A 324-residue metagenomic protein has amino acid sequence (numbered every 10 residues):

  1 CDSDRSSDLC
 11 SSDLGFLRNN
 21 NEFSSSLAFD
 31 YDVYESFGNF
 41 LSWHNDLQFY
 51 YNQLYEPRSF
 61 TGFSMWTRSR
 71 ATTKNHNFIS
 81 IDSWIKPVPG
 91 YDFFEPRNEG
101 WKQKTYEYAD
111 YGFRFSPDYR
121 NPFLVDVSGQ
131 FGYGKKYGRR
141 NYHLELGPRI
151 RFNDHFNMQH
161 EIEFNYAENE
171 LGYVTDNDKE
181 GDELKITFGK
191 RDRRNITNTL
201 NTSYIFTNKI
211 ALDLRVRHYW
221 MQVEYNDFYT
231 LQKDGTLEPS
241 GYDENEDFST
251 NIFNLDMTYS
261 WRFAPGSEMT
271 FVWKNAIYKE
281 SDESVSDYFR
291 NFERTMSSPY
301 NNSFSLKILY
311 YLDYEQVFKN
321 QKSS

Functional and structural regions predicted by a protein language model:
C1-L9: Single conserved hydrophobic/aromatic residue that forms the stacking wall/gate of nucleotide- or nucleobase-binding
D8-S324: Exposed, low-structure sequence patches enriched in small/polar residues
